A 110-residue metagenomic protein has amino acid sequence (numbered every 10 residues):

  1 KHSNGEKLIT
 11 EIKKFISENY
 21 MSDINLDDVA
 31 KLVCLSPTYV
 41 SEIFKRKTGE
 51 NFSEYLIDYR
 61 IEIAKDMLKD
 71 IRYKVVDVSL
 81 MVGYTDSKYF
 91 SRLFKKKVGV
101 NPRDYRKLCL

Functional and structural regions predicted by a protein language model:
K1-E42, R46-N51, R106-L110: Inter-domain helical "communication" segments and dimerization helices that couple sensory or membrane-embedded modules
K14, R46-K88, K107-L110: Terminal helix-turn-helix DNA-binding modules in bacterial transcription factors
E18, S22, R46, D66-D70 (+2 more regions): Conserved amphipathic alpha-helical interaction elements at protein-protein interfaces in regulatory, energy-coupling
L26, L35, L56, M67-L68 (+1 more regions): Generic leucine side-chain signal with a strong bias for well-ordered alpha-helical environments
L32, M81-V82, K97: Residues within the alpha-helical elements of helix-turn-helix
V40, F44, Y89-F90, F94: Short hydrophobic/aromatic patch on the recognition helix
R92-L110: …primarily DNA-binding HTH/wHTH and HhH modules…
